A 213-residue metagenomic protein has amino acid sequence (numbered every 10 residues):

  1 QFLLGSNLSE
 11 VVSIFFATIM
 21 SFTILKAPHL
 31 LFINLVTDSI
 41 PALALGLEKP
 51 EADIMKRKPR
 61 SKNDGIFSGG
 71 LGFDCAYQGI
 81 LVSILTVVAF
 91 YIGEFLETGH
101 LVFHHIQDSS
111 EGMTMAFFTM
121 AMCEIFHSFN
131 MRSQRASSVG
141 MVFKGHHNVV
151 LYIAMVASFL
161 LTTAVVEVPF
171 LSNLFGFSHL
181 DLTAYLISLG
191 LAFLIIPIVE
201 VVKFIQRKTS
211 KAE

Functional and structural regions predicted by a protein language model:
Q1-A136: Membrane-embedded transport module
L4, G46, T114, F118-E213: C-terminal transmembrane module of polytopic membrane proteins
